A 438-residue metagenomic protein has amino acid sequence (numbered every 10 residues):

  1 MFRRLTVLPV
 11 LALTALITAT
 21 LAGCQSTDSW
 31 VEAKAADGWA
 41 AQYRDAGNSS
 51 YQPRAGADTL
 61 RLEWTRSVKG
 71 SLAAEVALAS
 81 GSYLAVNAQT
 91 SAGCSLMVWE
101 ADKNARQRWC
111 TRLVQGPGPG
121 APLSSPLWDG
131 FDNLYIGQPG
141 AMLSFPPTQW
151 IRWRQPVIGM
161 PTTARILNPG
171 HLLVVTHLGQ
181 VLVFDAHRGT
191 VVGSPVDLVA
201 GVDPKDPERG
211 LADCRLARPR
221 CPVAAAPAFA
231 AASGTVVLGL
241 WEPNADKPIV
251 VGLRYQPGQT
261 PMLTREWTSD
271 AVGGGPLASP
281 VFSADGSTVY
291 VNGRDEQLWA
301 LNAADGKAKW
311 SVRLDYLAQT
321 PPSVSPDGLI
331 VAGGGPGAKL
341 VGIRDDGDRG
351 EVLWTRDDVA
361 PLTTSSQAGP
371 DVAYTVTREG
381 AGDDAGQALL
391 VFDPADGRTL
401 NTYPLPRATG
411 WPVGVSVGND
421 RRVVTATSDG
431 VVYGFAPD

Functional and structural regions predicted by a protein language model:
M1-S26: Secretory targeting and sorting signals
S26-A36, A40-A73, A77-D438: Extracytoplasmic/lumenal domain signature
